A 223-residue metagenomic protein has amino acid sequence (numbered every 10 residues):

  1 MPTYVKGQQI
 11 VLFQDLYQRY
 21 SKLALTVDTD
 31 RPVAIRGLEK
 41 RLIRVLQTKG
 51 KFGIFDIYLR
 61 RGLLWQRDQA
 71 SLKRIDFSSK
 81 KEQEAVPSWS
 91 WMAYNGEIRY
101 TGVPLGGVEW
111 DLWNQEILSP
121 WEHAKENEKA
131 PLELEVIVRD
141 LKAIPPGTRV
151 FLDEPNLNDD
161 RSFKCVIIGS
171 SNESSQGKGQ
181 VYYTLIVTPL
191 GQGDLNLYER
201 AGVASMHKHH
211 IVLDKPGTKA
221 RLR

Functional and structural regions predicted by a protein language model:
M1-R223: Feature captures the RNA virus RNA-dependent RNA polymerase
